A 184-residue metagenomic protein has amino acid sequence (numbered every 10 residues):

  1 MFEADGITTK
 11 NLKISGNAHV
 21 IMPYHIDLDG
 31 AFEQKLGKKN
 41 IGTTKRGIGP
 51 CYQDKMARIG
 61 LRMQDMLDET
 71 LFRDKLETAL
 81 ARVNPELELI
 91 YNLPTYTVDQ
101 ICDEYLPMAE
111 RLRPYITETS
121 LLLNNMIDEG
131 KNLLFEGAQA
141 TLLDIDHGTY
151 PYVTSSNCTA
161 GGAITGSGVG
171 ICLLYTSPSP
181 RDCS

Functional and structural regions predicted by a protein language model:
F2-S120, L133: Internal alpha/beta core interface subdomains
E3-D5, N124-M126, S167-G168: A general structural signal for short secondary-structure junctions and capping/turn motifs
G42-A57, N132-S167, R181: Conserved phosphate/anionic-ligand binding catalytic regions in large, soluble enzymes, centered on
E69-R73, T159-L173: Glycine-rich phosphate-binding loop plus the immediately following alpha-helix
Y91, T95, L112-R113, T149-V153 (+1 more regions): Hydrophobic alpha-helical scaffolding
Q100, E118, S155-C158, C172: Generic recognition of stable, solvent-exposed alpha-helical segments in well-folded globular domains
L123-L134: Glycine-rich phosphate/diphosphate-binding loops that line cofactor/substrate pockets in enzymes
Y175-S184: Single conserved hydrophobic/aromatic residue that forms the stacking wall/gate of nucleotide- or nucleobase-binding
